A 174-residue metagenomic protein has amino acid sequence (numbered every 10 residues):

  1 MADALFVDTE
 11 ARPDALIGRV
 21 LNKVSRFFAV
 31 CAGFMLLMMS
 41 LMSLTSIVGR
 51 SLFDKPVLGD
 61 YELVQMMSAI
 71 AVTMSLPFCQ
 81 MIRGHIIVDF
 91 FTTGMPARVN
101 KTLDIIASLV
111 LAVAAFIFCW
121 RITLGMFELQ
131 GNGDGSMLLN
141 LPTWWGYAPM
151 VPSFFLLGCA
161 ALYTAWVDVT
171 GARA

Functional and structural regions predicted by a protein language model:
M1-A174: Alpha-helical transmembrane segments and membrane-interface helix-loop junctions in multi-pass membrane proteins
